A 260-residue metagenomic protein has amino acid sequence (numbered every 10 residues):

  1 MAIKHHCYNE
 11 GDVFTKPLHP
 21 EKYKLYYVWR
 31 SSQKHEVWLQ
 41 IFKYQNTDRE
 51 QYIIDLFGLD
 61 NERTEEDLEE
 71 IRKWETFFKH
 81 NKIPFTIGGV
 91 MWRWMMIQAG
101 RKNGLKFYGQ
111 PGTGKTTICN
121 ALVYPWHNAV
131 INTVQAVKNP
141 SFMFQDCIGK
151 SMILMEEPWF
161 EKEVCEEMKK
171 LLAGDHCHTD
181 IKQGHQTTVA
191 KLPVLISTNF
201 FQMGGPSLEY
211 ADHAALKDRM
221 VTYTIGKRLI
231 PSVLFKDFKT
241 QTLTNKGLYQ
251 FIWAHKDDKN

Functional and structural regions predicted by a protein language model:
M1-L18, L25, W29, W159-N260: Replace "adjacent to P-loop NTPase cores in ATP/GTP-dependent enzymes" with "adjacent to NTP-binding cores
M1-M143, I148: P-loop NTPase catalytic core of nucleic-acid-dependent motor ATPases
M95, V123-V130, S151, K162 (+1 more regions): Alpha-helix capping/termination and helix-coil
I153-M155: Hydrophobic positions in the central parallel beta-sheet of the AAA+
